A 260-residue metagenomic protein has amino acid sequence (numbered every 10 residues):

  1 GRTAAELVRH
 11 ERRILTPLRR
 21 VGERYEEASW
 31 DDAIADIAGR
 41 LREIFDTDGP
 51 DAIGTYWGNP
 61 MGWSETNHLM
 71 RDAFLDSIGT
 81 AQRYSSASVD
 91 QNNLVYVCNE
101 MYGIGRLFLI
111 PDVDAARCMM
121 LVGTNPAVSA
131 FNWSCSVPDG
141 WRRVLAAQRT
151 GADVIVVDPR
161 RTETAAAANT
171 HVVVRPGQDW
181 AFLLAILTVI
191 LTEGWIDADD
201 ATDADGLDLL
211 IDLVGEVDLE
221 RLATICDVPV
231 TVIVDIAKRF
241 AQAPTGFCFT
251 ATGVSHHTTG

Functional and structural regions predicted by a protein language model:
G1-E193, P229: N-terminal export/assembly segments and adjacent metallocofactor-ligating motifs of anaerobic energy-metabolism
H10, L191-V217: Scaffold signal of the M16-like zinc-metallopeptidase fold and its non-catalytic homologs
R20-G22, A115, M119-V122, G206-C226: Conserved thiamine diphosphate
D48-A52, I196-D200, F247: Flexible, glycine/charged-enriched surface loops at secondary-structure junctions
G49, W63, V228-P229, V234 (+1 more regions): Gly/Pro-rich turn-and-neighbor structural signature
Y56-W63, T224-V228, A251-T258: Conserved short loop/turn motifs at secondary-structure junctions
I211-V217, I233-G246: Core structural elements
F240-G260: A glycine-rich, hydrophobic/aromatic-adjacent loop/helix-cap motif
